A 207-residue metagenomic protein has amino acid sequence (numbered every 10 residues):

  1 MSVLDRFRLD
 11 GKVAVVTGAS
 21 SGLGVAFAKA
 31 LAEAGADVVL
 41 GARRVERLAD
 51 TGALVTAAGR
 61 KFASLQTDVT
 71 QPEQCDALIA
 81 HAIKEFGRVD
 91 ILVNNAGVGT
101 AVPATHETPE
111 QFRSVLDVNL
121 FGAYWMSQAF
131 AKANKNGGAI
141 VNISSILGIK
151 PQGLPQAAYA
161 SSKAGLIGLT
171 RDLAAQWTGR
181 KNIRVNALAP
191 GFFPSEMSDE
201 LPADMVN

Functional and structural regions predicted by a protein language model:
D5, A53, R180, F192-N207: A glycine/serine/threonine-rich, flexible loop-to-helix segment that serves as the NAD(P) cofactor-binding "lid"
V13, S20-S21: Conserved glycine-rich cofactor-binding loop
V45, Q66-L78, P109: The beta1-alpha1 cofactor-binding region of Rossmann-like NAD(H)/NADP(H)-dependent oxidoreductases
P103-A104, T108-R113, P155, S198 (+1 more regions): Substrate-binding pocket helix/loop in short-chain dehydrogenase/reductase
S127, S162, T170: Active-site helix of classical SDR
K132, A175-G179: Alpha-helical segment proximal to the catalytic Tyr-Lys
S145: Residue(s) in the substrate-gating loop at a strand-loop-helix junction that position the organic substrate next
